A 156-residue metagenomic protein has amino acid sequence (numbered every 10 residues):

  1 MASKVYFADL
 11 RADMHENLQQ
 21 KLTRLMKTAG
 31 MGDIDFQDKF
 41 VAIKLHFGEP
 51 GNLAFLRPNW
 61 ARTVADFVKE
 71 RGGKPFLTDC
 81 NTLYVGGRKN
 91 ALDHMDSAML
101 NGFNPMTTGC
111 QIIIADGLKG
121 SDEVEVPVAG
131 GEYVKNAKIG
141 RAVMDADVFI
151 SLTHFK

Functional and structural regions predicted by a protein language model:
M1-K156: N-terminal and secondary-structure boundary signal
